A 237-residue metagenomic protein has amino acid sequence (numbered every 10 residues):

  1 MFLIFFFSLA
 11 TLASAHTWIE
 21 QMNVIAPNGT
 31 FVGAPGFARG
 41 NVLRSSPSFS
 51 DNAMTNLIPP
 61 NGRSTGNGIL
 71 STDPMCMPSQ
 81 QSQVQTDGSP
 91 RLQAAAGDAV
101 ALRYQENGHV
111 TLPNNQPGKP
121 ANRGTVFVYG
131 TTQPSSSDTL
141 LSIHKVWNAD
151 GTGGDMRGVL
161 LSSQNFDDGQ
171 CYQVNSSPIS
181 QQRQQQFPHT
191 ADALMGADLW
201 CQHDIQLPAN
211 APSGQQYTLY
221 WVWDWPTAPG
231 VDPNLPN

Functional and structural regions predicted by a protein language model:
M1-A15: Cleavable N-terminal signal peptides of Sec/SRP-targeted secreted and luminal proteins
S14-N237: Structured recognition/catalytic domains enriched at protein termini, typified by the LPMO catalytic fold at the mature
